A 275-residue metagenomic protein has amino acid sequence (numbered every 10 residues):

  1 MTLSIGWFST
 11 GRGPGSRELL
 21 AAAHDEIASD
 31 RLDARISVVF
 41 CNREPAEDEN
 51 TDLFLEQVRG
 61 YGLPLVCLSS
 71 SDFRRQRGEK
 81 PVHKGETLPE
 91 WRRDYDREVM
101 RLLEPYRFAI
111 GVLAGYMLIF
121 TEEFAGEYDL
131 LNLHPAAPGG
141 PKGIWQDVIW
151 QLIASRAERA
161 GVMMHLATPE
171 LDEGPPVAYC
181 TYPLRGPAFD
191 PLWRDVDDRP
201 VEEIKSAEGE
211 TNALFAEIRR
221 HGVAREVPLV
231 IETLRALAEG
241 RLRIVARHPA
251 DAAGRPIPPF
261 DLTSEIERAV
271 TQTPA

Functional and structural regions predicted by a protein language model:
M1-A275: One-carbon transfer enzymes
